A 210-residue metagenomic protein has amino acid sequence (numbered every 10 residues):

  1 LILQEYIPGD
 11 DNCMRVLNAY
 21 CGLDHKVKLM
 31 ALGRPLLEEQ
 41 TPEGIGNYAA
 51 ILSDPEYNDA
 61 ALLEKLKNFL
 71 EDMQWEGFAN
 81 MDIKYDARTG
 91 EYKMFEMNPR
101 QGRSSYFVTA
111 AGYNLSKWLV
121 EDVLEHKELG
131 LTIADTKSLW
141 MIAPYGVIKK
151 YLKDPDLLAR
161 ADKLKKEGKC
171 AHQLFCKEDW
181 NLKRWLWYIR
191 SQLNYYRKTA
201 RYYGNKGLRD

Functional and structural regions predicted by a protein language model:
L1: Phosphate-interacting basic helix/loop segments used at nucleotide- and nucleic-acid interfaces
Q4-E5, E76-R88: A short glycine-rich, hydrophobically flanked beta-strand micro-motif that places a catalytic Asp/Glu for divalent metal
E5-Q74, N98-V123: ATP-dependent carboxylate/phosphate-activation module, predominantly the ATP-grasp catalytic core and closely related
N18, D82, D86, G146-V147 (+1 more regions): Acidic side chains
A19, A31, A49-A50, A60-A61 (+8 more regions): A sequence-composition feature that detects small, non-aromatic residues
F78, Y106, E128-L129: Secondary-structure boundary/capping residues
G90-K93: Conserved protein kinase catalytic/activation segment
E121-D210: Peripheral (often C-terminal) accessory segments that flank ATP-dependent C-N-forming ligase machineries
